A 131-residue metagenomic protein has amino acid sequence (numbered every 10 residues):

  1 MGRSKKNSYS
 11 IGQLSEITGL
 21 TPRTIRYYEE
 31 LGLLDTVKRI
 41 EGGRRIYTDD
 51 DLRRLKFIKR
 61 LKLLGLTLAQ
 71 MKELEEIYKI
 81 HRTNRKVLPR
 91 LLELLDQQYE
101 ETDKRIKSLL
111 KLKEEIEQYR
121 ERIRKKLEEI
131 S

Functional and structural regions predicted by a protein language model:
M1-E73: Basic helix-turn-helix/winged-helix DNA-binding cores and closely related short helical interaction motifs
M1-K5, R82-S131: C-terminal regulatory/oligomerization modules of transcriptional regulators
